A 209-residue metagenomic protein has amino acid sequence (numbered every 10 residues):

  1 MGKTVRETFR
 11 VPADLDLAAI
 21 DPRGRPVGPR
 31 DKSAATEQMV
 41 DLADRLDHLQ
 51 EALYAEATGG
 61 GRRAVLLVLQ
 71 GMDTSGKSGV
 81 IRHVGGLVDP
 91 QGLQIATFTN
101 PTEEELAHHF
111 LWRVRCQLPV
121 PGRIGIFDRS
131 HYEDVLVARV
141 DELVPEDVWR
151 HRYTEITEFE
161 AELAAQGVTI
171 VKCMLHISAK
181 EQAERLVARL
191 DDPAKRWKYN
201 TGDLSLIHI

Functional and structural regions predicted by a protein language model:
M1-A43: Charged, amphipathic alpha-helical linker segments immediately N-terminal to NTP-binding catalytic cores
S33-A34, A96-F98, E103-V148: Conserved nucleotide-sensing/catalytic segment adjacent to the nucleotide-binding pocket in NTP-handling enzymes
H48-T58: Pre-Walker A adenine-sensing motif
L69-V84: Glycine-rich phosphate-binding P-loop
K77, E104-A107, E133-R139, A165 (+2 more regions): Switch/connector loops and helix/strand junctions flanking conserved nucleotide-binding motifs in nucleotide-processing
L87-Q94: Post-Walker A helix-loop "phosphate-sensing" segment adjacent to the P-loop in P-loop NTPases
D128, Q166-Q182: Conserved phosphate-donor/acceptor-positioning beta-strand/loop module used by diverse small-molecule
I207-I209: Conserved small/polar residues in nucleotide/adenosyl-binding loops
